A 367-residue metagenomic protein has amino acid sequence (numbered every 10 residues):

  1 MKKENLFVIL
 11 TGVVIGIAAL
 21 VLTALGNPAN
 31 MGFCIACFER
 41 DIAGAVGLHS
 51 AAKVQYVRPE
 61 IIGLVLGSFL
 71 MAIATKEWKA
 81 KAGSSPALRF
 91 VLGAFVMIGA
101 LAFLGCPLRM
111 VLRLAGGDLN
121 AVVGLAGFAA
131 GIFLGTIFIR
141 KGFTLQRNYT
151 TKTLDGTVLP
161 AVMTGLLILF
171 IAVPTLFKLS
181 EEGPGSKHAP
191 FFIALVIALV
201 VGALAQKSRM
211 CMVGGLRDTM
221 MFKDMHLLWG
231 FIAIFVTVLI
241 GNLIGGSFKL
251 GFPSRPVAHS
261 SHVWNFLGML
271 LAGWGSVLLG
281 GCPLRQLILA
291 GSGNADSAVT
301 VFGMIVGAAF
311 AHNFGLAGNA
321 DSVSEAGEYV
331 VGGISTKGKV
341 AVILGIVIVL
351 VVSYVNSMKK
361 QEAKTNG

Functional and structural regions predicted by a protein language model:
M1-G367: Membrane-interfacial helix-loop segments of redox and metal-homeostasis proteins, especially TM-loop-TM junctions
